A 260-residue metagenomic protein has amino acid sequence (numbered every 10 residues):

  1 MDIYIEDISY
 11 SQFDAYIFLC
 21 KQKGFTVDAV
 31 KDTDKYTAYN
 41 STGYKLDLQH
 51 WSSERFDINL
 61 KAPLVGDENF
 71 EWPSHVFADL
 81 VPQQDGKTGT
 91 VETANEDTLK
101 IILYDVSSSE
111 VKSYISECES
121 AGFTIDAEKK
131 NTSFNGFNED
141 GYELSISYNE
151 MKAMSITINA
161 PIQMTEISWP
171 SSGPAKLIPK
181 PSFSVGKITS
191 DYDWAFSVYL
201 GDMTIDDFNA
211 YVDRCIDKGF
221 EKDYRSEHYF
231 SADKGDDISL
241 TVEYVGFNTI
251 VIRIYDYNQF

Functional and structural regions predicted by a protein language model:
M1, D57-I102, T157-S197, Y257-F260: Compositionally biased P/S/T/G-rich terminal and signal peptide-adjacent segments that lie outside catalytic cores
M1-W51, D85-Y148, S184-Y244: A cross-family detector of function-defining hotspots
T42-E68, E139-T165, I238-F260: Repeat-associated, polar segments at repeat-unit boundaries in modular proteins
